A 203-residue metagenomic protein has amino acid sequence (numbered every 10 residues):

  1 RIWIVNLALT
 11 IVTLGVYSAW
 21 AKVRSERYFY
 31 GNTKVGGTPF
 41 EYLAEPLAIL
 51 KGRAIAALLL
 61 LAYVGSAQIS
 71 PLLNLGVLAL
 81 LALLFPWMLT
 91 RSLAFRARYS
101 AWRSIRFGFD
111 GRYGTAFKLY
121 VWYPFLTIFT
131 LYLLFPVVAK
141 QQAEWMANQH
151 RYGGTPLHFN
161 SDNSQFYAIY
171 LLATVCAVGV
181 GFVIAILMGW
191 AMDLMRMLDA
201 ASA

Functional and structural regions predicted by a protein language model:
R1-F109, T115-Q149: Transmembrane-helix bundle segments that line or gate the permeation/cavity pathway in multi-pass membrane proteins
L60-L81, G181-A203: Membrane-helix interface segments in multi-pass membrane proteins
T130-H150, G179-D199: Hydrophobic alpha-helical segments embedded in or immediately adjacent to the lipid bilayer of multipass inner-membrane
N163-C176, V180, I184: Extended non-catalytic domains of envelope/secretory-pathway proteins
